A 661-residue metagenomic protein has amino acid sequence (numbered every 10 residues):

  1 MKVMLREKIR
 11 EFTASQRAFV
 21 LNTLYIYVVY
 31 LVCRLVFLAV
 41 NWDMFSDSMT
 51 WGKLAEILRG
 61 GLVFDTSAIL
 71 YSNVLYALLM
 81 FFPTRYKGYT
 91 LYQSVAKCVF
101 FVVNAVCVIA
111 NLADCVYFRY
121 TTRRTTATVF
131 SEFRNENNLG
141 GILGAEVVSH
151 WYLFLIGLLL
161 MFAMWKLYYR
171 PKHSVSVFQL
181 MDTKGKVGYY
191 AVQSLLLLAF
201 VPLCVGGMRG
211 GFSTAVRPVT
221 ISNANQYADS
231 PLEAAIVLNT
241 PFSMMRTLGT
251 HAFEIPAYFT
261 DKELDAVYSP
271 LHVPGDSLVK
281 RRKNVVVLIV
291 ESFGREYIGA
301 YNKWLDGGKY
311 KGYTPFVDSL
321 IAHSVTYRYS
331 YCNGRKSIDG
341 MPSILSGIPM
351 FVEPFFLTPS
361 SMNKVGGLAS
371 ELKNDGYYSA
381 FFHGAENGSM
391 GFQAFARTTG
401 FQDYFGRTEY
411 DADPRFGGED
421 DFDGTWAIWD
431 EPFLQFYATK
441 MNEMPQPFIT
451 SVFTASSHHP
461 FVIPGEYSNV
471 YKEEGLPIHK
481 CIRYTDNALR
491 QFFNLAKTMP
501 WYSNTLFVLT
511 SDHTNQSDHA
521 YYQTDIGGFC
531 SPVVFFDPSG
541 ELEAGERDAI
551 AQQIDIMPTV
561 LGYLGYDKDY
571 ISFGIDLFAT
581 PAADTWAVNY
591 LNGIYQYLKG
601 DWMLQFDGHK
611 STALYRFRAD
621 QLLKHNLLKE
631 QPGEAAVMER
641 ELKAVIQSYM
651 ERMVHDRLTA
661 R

Functional and structural regions predicted by a protein language model:
K2-L238: Transmembrane and membrane-interface helices of multi-pass, inner-membrane envelope-modifying transferases
N41, S149-W151, Y467, L628-M638: Residue-level recognition of alpha-helix termini/interfacial anchor residues
W42, N73, T122, G299-A300 (+3 more regions): Short, function-defining helix-loop hinge/capping sites that tune catalysis or transport
Y92, Y268-V273, R490, I594-K599 (+1 more regions): Short, motif-level signal for alpha-helix interfacial/capping segments enriched in acidic residues and aromatics/proline
V201, I348, K599: Extracellular glycan-modifying ectodomains
G210-I571, A579-T585, L591: Soluble catalytic regions of membrane-associated enzymes that act on cell-envelope and secretory-pathway components
G540-R661: Membrane-interface soluble catalytic domains
